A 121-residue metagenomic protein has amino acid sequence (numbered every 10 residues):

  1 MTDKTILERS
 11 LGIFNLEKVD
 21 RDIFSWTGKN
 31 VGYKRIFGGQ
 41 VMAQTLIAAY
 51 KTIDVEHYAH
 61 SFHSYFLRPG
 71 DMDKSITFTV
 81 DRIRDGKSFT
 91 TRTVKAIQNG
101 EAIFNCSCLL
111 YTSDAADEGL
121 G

Functional and structural regions predicted by a protein language model:
M1-S75, D85: Hydrophobic, proline/glycine-rich low-complexity stretches
G70-L110: Hydrophobic/aromatic-rich structural module bridging two neighboring secondary-structure elements via a short loop
Y111-A116: Conserved small/polar residues in nucleotide/adenosyl-binding loops
G119-G121: N-terminal low-complexity segments that are often proline-rich with Ser/Thr-Pro
